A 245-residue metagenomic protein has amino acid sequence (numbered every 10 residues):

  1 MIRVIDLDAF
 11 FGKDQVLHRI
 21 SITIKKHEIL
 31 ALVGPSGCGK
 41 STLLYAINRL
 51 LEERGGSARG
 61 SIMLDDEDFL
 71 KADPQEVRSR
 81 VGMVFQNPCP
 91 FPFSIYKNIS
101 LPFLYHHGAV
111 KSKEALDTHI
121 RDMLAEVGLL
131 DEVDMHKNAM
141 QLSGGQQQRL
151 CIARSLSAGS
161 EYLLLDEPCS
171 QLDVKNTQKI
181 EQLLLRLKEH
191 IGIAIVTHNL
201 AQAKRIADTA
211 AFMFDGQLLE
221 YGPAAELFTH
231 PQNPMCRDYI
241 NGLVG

Functional and structural regions predicted by a protein language model:
R49, S61-E76: ABC ATPase NBD Q-loop/coupling interface
K113-V133: Conserved ABC ATPase "signature" region
N138-L142, Q146: Conserved ABC ATPase signature
L163-D166: Catalytic Walker B motif of ABC-type/P-loop ATPase nucleotide-binding domains
Q178-E189: Helical segment within the ABC ATPase nucleotide-binding domain
A225-G245: C-terminal boundary and immediately downstream tail of ABC-type ATPase nucleotide-binding domains
